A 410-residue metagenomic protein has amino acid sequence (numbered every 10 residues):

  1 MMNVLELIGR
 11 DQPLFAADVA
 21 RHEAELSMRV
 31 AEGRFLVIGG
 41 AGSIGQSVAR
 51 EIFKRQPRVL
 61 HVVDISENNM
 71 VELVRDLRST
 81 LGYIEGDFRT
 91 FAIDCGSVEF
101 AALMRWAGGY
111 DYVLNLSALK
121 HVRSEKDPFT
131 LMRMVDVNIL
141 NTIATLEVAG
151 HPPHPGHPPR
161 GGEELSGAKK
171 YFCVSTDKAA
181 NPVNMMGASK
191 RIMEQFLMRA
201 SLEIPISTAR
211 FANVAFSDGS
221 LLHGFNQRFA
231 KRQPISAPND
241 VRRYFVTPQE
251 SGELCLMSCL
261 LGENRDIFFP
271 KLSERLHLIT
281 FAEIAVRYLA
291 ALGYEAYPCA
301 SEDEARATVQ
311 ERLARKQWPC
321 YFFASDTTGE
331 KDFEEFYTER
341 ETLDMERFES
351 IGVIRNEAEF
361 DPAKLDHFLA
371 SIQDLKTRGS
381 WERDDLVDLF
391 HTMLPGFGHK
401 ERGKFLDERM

Functional and structural regions predicted by a protein language model:
I8, E25, Q195, R199-M410: Strand-loop microenvironment adjacent to phosphate/nucleotide-handling motifs in alpha/beta enzyme folds
G9-G33: A short, basic/flexible loop-to-alpha-helix module at the beginning of a structural domain
V37-I38, V62: Hydrophobic Val/Ile/Leu positions in short beta-strands of Rossmann-like dinucleotide-binding domains
A41: Conserved glycine-rich cofactor-binding loop
I44: Hydrophobic/small residue at the entry helix of a nucleotide-binding pocket
S47, E51-V62, R78, R89 (+1 more regions): NAD(P)H-binding glycine-rich loop region in Rossmannoid oxidoreductase-like domains and their noncatalytic homologs
D64-N69: Helix N-cap at the beta1-alpha1 junction of Rossmann-like dinucleotide-binding domains, i.e., the first residues
N115, H121-D136, L140-R191, R199: Conserved Rossmann-fold NAD(P)-dependent oxidoreductase catalytic core, especially the SDR/UDP-sugar
